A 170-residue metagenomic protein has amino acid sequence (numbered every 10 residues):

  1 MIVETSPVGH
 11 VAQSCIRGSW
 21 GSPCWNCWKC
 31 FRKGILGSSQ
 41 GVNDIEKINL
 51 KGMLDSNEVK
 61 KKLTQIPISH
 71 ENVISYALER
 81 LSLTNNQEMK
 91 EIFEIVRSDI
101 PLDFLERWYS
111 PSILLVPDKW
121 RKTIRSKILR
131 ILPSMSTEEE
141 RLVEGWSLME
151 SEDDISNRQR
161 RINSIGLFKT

Functional and structural regions predicted by a protein language model:
M1-T170: Nucleotide-activated chemistry modules centered on ATP-dependent adenylation/adenylyltransferase
